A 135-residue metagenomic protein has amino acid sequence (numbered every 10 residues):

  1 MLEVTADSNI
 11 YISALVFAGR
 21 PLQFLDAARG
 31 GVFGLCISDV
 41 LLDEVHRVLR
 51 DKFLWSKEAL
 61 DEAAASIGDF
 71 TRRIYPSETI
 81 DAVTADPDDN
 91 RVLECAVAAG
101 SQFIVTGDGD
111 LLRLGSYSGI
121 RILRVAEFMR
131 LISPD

Functional and structural regions predicted by a protein language model:
M1-G19: Metal-dependent nucleic-acid phosphoesterase active-site entry motif
A6, A18-R50: PIN/NYN-family metal-dependent endoribonuclease catalytic core
D7-S8, I37-S38, G107-D108, R124: A secondary-structure boundary/capping signal
R20-P21, L60, D88-V92: Amphipathic coiled-coil/heptad-repeat helices and related helical stalk/stem segments that mediate oligomerization
D39, S77, A126: Residues at the C-termini of beta-strands that transition into short coil/loop
L60-G68: Short, well-structured alpha-helical segments
F70-F103, G109: Active-site neighborhoods of divalent-metal-dependent phosphate/nucleic-acid chemistry enzymes
G109-D135: Acidic, PIN/NYN-like endoribonuclease modules and their adjacent C-terminal/linker elements
